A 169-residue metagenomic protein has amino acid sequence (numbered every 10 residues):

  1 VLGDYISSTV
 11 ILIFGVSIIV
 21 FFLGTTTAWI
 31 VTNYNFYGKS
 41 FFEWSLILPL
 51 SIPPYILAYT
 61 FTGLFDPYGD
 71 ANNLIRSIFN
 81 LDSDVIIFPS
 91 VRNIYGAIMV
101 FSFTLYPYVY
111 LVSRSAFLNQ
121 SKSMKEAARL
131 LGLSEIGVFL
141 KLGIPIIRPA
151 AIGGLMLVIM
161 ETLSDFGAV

Functional and structural regions predicted by a protein language model:
V1-L118, I146-G167: Membrane-water interface segments at the C-terminal ends of transmembrane alpha-helices in multi-pass inner-membrane
V31, A127-A128: Short loop immediately C-terminal to the Walker-B catalytic DE motif in ABC-type ATPase nucleotide-binding domains
Y37, L133-S134: Short coil/turn motifs that cap or connect alpha-helices
Y59-G63, A127, E135-V138: Active-site-proximal cofactor/substrate-binding loop regions of enzyme domains
M124: Helix-turn-helix DNA-binding elements, focusing on the entry/boundary residues of the two helices that contact DNA
L131-L133, P145: Glycine/proline-centered hinge or cleavage motifs at structural transition points of membrane proteins
